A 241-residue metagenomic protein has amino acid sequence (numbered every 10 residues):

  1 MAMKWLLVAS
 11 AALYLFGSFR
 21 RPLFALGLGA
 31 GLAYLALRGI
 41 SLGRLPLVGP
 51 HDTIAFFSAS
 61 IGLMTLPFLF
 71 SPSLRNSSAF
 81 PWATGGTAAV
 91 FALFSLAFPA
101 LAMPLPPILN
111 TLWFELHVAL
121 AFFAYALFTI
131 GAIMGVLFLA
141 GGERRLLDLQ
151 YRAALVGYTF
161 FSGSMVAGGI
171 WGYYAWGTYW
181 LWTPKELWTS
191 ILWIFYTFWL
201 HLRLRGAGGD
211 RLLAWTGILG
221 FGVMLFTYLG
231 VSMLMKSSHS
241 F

Functional and structural regions predicted by a protein language model:
M1-F241: Polytopic transmembrane helical bundles with strong interfacial aromatic enrichment
